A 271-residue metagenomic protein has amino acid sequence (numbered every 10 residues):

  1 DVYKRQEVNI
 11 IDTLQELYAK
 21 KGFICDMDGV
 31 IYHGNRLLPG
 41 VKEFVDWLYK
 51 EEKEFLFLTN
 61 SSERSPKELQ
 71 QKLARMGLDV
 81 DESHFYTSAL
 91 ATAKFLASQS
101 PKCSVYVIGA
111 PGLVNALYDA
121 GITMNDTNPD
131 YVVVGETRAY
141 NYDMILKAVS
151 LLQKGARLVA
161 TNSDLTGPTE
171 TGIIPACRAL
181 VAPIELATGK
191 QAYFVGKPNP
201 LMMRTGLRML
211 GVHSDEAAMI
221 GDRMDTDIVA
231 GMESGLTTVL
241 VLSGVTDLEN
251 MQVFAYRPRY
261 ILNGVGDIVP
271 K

Functional and structural regions predicted by a protein language model:
D1-Y3: Short, small-residue-biased leader/transition segments that mark boundaries at the very start of proteins
R5-K53, R64-Y86, A93-K271: Asp-based, Mg2+/Mn2+-dependent phosphohydrolase catalytic module
S61: Conserved phosphate/oxyanion-binding catalytic-loop motifs
